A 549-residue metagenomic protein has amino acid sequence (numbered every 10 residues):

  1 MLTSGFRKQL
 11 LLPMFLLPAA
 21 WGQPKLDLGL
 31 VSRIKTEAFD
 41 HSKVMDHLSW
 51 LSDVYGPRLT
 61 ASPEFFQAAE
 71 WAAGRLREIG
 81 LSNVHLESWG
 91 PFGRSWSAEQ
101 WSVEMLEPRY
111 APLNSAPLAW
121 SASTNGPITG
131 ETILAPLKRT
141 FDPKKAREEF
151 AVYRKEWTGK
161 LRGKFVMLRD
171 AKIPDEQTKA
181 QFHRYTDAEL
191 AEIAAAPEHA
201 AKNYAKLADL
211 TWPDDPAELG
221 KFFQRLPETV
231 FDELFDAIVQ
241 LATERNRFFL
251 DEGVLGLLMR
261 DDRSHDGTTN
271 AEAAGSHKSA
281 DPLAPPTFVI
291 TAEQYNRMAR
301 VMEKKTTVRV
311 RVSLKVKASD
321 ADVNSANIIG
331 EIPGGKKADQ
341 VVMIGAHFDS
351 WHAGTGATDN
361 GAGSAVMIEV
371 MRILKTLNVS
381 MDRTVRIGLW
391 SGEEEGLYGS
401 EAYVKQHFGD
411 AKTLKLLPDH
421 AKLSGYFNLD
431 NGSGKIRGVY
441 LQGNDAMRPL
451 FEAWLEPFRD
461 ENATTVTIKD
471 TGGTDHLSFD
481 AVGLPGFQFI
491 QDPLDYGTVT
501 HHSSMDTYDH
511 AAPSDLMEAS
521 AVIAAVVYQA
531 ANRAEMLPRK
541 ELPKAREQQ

Functional and structural regions predicted by a protein language model:
M1-L11: Bacterial N-terminal signal peptides that target proteins for export
Q23-D27, S49, D53-G220: Noncatalytic luminal/extracellular "stalk/propeptide" segments of secretory-pathway proteins
L26-S62, A271-A273, D349, N428-G434 (+1 more regions): N-terminal capping segment at the start of a domain
L28-L30, A111-N114, S123-V152, T158 (+2 more regions): Soluble metallo-hydrolase cores and metallopeptidase-like ectodomains found primarily in the secretory/periplasmic
V31-F39, D53-E64, A119, G130 (+12 more regions): Second-shell loop/turn segments in exported
D46, H85, I373-Y398, A421 (+1 more regions): Short helix-loop-beta-strand segments that form the rim/entrance of peptidase-like active sites
Y110-P112, S123-T132, T140-V152, G159-F165 (+7 more regions): Metal-dependent peptidase/peptidase-like ectodomains
P216-L234, I238, N246, L250 (+4 more regions): Active-site-adjacent substrate-binding region of metalloamidase/peptidase-like peptide-processing proteins
